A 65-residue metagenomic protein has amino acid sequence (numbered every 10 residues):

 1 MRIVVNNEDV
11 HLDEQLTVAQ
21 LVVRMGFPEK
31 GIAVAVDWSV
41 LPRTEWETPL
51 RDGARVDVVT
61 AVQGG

Functional and structural regions predicted by a protein language model:
M1-G64: Ubiquitin-like/PB1-type beta-grasp interaction modules and other compact soluble beta-rich domains
